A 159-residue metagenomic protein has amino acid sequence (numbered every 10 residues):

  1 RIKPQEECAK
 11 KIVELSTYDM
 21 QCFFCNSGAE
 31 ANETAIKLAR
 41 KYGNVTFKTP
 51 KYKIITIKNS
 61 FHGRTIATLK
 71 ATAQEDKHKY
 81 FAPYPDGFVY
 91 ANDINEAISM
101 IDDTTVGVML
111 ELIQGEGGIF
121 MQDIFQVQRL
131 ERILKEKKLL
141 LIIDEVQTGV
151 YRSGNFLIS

Functional and structural regions predicted by a protein language model:
R1-K10: A structural motif shared across PLP-dependent enzymes of the aminotransferase-like
I2-K3, A29, K58-F61, Q147-V150: Acidic, glycine-rich active-site loops and adjacent beta-strand->loop/helix elements that engage anionic groups
Q5, I94, V127: Aromatic/hydrophobic pocket-lining residues that form the small-molecule binding cavity in soluble enzyme cores
E7, E30, F125, F156: Active-site phosphate/pyrophosphate-handling residues
K10-G107: PLP-dependent aspartate aminotransferase-fold enzymes
E111-I124, L139-S159: Conserved PLP phosphate-binding loop immediately N-terminal to the Schiff-base lysine helix in PLP-dependent enzymes
F125-R132: Alpha-helical scaffolding segments of alpha/beta enzyme cores, especially the outer helices of TIM-barrel or partial
K135-K137: Helix C-cap/helix->beta junction micro-motif
